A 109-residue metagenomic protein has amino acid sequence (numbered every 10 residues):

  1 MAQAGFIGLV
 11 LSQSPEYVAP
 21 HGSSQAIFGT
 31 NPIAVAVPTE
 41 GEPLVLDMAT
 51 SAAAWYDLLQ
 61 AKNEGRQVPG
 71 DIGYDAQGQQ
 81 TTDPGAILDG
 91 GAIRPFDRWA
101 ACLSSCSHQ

Functional and structural regions predicted by a protein language model:
Q13-P15: Short, ordered loop/turn segments at secondary-structure junctions
Y17-I87: Phosphate/diphosphate-binding glycine-rich loops and adjacent basic-rich segments that engage nucleotide
G90-Q109: Internal helical hairpin/lid segments
